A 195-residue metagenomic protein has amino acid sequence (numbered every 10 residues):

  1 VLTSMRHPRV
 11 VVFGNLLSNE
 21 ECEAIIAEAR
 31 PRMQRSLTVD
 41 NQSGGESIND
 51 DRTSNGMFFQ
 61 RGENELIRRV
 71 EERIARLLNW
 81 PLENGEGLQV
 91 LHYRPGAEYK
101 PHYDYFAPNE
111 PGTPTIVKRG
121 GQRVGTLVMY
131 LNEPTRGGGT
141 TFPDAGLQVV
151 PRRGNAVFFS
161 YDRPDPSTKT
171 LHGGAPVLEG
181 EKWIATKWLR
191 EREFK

Functional and structural regions predicted by a protein language model:
V1-F158, D162-K195: Fe(II)/2-oxoglutarate oxygenase catalytic core
